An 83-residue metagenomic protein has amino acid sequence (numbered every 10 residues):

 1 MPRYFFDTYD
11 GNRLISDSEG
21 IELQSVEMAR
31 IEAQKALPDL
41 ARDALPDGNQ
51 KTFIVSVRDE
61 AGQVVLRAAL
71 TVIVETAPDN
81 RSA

Functional and structural regions predicted by a protein language model:
M1, L23-M28, D59-Q63: A short, structured loop/turn motif at beta-sheet edges
M1-S16: Short aromatic-glycine-(Arg/Gly/Cys) micro-motifs in beta-strand/loop hairpins
I15-Q24: A short, exposed loop/beta-hairpin motif centered on an aromatic-Gly-Thr core
E22, R42, R81-S82: Long, contiguous binding/interaction regions
R30-D43: Charged, amphipathic alpha-helical segments
P46-A83: C-terminal structural segments of small proteins and small subunits
